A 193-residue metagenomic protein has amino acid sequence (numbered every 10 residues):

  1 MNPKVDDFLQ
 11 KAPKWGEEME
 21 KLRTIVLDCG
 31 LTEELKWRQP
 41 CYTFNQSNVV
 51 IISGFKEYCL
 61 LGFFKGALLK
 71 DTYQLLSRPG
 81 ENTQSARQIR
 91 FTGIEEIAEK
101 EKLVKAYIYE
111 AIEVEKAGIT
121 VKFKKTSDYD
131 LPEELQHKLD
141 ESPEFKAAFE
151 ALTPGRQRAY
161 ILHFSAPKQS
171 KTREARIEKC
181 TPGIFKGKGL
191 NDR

Functional and structural regions predicted by a protein language model:
M1-R193: Charge-dense, helix-prone N-terminal extensions
